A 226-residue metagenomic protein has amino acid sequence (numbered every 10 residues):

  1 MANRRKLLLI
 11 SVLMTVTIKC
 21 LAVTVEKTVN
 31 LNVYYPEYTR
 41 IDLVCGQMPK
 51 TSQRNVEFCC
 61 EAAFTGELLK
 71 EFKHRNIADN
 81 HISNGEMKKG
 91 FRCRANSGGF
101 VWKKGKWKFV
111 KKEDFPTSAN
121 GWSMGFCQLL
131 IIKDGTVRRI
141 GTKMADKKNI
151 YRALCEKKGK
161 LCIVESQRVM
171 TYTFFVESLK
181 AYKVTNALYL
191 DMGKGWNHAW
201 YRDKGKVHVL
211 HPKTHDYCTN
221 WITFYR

Functional and structural regions predicted by a protein language model:
M1-N3: N-terminal secretory signal peptides that target proteins for export/translocation
K6-V16: Sec-dependent N-terminal signal peptides
K19-R226: Gly/Ser/Thr/Pro-rich low-complexity, intrinsically disordered segments
